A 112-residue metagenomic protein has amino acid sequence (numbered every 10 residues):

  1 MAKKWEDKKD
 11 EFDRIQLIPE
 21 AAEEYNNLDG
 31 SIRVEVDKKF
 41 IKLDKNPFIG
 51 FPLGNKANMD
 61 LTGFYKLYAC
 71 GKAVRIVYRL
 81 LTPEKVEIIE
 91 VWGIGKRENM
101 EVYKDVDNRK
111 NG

Functional and structural regions predicted by a protein language model:
M1-I41: Arg/Lys-rich, positively charged N-terminal/basic patches that mediate binding to nucleic acids
A2-K8, Y68-R75, R79-G112: Enriched for short, Lys/Arg-rich terminal
D10-F12, T62, V86: Sequence-level motif detector for i,i+2 pairs with an aromatic at +2
D37-K45, E84, I88: A short beta-strand-loop micro-motif that forms or neighbors metal/cofactor- and ligand-binding patches at active-site
I41-Y68: A short, surface-exposed loop/turn module that caps and links secondary-structure elements
